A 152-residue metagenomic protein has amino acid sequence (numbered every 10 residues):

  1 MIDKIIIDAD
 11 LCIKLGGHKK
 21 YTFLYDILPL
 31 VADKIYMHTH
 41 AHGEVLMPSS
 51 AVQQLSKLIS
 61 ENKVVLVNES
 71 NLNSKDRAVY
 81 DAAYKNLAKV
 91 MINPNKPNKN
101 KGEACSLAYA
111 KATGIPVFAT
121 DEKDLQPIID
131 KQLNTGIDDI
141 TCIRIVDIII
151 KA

Functional and structural regions predicted by a protein language model:
I2-Y109, T113, K123-A152: Active-site-proximal, substrate-binding regions of enzyme catalytic domains and RNA-binding/basic surfaces
P116: Short acidic/polar active-site loop segments enriched in Thr and Asp
A119-T120: Short beta-strand scaffold positions
